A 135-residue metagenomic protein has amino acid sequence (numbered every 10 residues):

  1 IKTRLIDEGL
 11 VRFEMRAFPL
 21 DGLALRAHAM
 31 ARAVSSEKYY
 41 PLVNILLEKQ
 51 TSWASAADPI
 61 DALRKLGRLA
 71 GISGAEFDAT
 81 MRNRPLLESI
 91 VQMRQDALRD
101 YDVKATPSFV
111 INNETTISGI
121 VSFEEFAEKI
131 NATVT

Functional and structural regions predicted by a protein language model:
I1-R68: Structural alpha/beta surface segment adjacent to cysteine/selenocysteine redox centers across thiol/disulfide enzymes
K2-T3, K65-T135: C-terminal cap of thioredoxin/glutaredoxin-like
